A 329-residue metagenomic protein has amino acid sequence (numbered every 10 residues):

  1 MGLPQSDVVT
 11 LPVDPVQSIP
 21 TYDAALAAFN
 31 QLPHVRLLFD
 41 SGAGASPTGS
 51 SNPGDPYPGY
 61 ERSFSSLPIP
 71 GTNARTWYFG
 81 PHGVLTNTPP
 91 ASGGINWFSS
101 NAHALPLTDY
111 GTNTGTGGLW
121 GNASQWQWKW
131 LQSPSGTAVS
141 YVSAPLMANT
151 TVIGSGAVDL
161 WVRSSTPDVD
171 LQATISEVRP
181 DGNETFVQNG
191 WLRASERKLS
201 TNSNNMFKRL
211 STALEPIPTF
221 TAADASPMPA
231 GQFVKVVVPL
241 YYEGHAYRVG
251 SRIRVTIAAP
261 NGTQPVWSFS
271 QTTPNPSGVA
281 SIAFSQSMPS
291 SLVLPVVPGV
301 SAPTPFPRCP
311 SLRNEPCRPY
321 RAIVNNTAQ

Functional and structural regions predicted by a protein language model:
M1-Q329: C-terminal, loop-rich substrate-recognition/catalytic regions characterized by aromatic stacking residues
